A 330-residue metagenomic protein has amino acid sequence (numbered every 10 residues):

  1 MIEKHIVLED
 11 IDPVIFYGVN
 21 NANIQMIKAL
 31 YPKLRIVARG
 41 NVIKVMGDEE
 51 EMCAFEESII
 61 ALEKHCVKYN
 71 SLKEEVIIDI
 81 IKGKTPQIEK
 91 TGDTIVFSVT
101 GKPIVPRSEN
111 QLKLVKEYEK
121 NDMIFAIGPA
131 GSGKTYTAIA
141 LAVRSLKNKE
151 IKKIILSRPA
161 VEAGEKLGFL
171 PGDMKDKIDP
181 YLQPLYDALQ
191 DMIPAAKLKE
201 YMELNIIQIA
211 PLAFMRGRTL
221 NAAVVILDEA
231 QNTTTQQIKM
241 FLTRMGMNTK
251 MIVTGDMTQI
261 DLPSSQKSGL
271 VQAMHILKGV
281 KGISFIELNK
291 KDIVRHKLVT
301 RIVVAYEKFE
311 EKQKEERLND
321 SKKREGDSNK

Functional and structural regions predicted by a protein language model:
M1-V14: N-terminal presequence-like segments and adjacent domain-start helices
I11, N21, E49-E50, N232 (+1 more regions): Short, surface-exposed acidic/glycine-rich loop or hinge patches that mediate macromolecular interfaces
I11-Y31: Short amphipathic alpha-helix segments
N23, F55-S58, I238: Hydrophobic side chains in well-ordered alpha-helices
A29, I36-T91: Interdomain "pre-motor" coupling segment immediately N-terminal to P-loop NTPase/helicase cores
K33-I36, F285-I286: A short linear hydrophobic-aromatic micro-motif
V42, F97-E109, K113-L227, Q231-K330: Conserved helicase motor core of SF1/SF2 NTP-dependent helicases
I77, P86, G92-P106: Primarily NTPase-proximal linker/entry elements flanking Walker-type ATP/GTP-binding cores
